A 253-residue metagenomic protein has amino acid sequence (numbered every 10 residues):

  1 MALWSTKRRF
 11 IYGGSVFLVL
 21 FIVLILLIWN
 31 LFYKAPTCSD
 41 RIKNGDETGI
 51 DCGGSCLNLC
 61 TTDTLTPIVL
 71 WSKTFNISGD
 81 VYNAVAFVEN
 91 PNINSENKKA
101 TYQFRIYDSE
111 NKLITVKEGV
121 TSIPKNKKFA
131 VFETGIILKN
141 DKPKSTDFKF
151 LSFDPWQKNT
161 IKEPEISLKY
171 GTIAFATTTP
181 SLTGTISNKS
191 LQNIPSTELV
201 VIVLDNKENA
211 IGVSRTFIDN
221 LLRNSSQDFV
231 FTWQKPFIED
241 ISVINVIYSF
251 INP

Functional and structural regions predicted by a protein language model:
A2-L3, R9-T64: Cysteine-rich modules of extracellular adhesion/ECM and protease-associated proteins
T37-K43, S72-K73, E89-N92, N188: Short, recurring structural edge motifs at helix starts
G49, G53-S55, Y107, S196-L199 (+1 more regions): Extracellular/lumenal glycan-associated surfaces
T62-K117, I202: The feature marks the first
D80-S95, F153-V213: Surface-exposed interaction/gating patches
K112-D141, I211-F237: Intrinsically disordered, low-complexity Pro/Gly/Ser/Thr-rich segments with frequent PxxP/GP/PP motifs and embedded
G135-F175, V213, V230-P253: Terminal connector regions
T185-P253: Extracytoplasmic/luminal low-complexity segments enriched in Pro/Gly and acidic/polar residues that act as flexible
